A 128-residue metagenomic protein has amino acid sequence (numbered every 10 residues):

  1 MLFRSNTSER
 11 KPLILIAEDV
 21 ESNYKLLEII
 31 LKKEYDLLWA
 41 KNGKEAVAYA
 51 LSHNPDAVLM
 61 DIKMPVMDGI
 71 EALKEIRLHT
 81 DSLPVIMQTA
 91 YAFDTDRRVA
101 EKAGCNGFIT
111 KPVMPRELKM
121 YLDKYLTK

Functional and structural regions predicted by a protein language model:
D19, N42-E45, D68-E71, G104: Acidic catalytic/metal-coordinating carboxylates
K25-K32: Charged docking surfaces used in two-component/phosphorelay signaling
A48, I70-D81: Short amphipathic alpha-helix used as the core "switch/output" element in two-component signaling
H53-L59: Active-site beta3 strand of CheY-like receiver
M64: Receiver (REC) domain active-site loop signature in two-component systems and cognate sites in sensor histidine kinases
E71, A92-G107, M120: Alpha4 helix (beta4-alpha4-beta5 surface) of REC/receiver domains from two-component response regulators
V113-L122: C-terminal output helix
